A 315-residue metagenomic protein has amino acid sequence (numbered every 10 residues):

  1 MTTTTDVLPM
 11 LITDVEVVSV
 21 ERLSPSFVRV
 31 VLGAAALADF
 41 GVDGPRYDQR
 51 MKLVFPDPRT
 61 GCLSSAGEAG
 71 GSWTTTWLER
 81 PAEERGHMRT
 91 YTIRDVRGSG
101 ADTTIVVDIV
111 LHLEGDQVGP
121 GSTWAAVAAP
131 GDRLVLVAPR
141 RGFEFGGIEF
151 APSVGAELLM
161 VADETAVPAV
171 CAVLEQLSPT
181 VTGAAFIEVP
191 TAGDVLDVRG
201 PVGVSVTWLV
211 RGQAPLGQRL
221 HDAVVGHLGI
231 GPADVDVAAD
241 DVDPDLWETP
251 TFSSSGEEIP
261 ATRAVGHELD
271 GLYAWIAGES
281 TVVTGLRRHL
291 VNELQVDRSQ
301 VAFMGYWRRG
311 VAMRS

Functional and structural regions predicted by a protein language model:
M1-S315: Extended, composition-driven regions rather than compact fold-specific motifs
